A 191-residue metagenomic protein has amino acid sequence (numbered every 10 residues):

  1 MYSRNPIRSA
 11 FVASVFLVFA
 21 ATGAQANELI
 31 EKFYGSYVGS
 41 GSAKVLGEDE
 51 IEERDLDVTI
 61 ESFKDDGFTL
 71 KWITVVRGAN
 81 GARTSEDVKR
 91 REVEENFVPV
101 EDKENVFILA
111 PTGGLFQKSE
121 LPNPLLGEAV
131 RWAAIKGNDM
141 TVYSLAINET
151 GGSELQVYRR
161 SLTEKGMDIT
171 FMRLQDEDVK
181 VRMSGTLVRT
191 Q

Functional and structural regions predicted by a protein language model:
Y2-V12: Bacterial N-terminal signal peptides that target proteins for export
A10-A20: Bacterial N-terminal signal peptides
A20-T22, F33, Q156: Generic detector of short, well-ordered, non-transmembrane alpha-helical segments enriched in hydrophobic residues
A24-V38, F63, A134, S161: N-terminal helix-cap/turn-to-beta initiation motif at the start of protein domains
N27-I30, L46, E50-T59: Extracellular glycan-recognition regions
S40-I51, D65, V76-Q191: Calycin-type beta-barrel ligand-binding domains and close structural analogs
E52, D57-V75: Primarily secretory-pathway and cell-envelope proteins
